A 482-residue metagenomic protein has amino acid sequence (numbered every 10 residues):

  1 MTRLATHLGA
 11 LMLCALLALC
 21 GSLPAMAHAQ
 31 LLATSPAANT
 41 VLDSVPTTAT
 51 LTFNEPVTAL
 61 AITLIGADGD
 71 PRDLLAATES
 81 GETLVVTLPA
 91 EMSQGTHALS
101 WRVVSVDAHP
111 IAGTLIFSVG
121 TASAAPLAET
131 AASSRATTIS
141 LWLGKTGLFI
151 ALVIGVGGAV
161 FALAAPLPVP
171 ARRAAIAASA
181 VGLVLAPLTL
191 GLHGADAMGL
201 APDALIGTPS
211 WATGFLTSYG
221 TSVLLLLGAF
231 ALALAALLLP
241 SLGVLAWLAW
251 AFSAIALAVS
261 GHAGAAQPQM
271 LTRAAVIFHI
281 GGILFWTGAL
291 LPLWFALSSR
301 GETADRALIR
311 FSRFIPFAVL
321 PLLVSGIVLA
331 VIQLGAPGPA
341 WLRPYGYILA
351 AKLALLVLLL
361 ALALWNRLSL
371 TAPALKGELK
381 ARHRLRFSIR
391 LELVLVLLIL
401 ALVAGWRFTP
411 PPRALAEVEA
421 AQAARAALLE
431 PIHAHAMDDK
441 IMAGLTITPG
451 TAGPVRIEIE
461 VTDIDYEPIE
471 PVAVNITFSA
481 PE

Functional and structural regions predicted by a protein language model:
M1-H7: Positively charged n-region of N-terminal signal peptides that target proteins for export
G9-G21: Bacterial N-terminal signal peptides
G21-T34, L75-A76, L84-N475: Polytopic transmembrane helical bundles with strong interfacial aromatic enrichment
A38-L42, T52-N54, I62, A76-V85: Terminal hydrophobic membrane-targeting helix
V41-L42, E55-V57, D465-P471: A short beta-turn/strand-edge loop motif at beta-sheet boundaries
V45-L51, G453-I457: Structural beta-strand segments of beta-rich domains
A49-A76, V474-F478: Short, surface-exposed alpha-helix to beta-strand junction/turn motifs within ectodomains of secreted and cell-envelope
D68, D107, D465, A480-E482: Solvent-exposed strand-loop boundary residues in beta-sheet-rich modules
